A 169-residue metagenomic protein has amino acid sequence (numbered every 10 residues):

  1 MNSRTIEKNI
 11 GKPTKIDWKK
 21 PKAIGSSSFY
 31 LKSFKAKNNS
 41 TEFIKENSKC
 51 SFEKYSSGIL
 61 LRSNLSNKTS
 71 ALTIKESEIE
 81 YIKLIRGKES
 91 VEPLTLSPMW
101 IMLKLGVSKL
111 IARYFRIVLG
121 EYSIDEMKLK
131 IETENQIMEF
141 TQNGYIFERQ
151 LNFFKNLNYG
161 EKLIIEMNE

Functional and structural regions predicted by a protein language model:
M1-S28, E78-E169: Acidic, Ser/Thr- and proline-rich intrinsically disordered linker/docking segments of eukaryotic scaffolds
W18-R62: Short, contiguous, well-structured surface segments enriched in hydrophobic/aromatic residues
I44-M102: Phosphoinositide-binding peripheral membrane targeting modules
